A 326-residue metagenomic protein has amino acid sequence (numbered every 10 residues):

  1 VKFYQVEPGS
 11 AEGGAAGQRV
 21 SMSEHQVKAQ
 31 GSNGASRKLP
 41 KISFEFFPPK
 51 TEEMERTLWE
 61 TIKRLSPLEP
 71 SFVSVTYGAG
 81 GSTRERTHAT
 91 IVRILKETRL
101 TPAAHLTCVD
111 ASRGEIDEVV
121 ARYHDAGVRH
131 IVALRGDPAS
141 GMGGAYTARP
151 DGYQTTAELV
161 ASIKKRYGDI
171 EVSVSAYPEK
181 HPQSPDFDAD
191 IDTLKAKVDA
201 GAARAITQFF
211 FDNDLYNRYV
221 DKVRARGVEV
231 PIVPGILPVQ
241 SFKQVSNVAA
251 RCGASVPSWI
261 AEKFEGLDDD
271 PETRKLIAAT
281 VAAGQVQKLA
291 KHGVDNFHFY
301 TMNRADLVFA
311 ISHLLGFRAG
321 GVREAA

Functional and structural regions predicted by a protein language model:
F3, S23-H25, A29-V75: Conserved N-terminal beta1-alpha1 strand-loop-helix module at the mouth
K38-K41, E69-F72, T98-P102, G127-R129 (+4 more regions): Short, well-ordered coil/turn segments that N-cap beta-strands
K41-T57, P102-G114, S173-A189, L267-T280: Active-site mouth loops of central-metabolism enzymes
E45, V73, Y123, K197 (+3 more regions): Conserved, mostly hydrophobic/aromatic
F46-P49, T76-G80, H105-A111, L134-D137 (+5 more regions): Active-site beta-loop-alpha junctions enriched in small/polar residues
E55, S82-R93, S112-E115, P138-I163 (+3 more regions): Active-site-adjacent beta->alpha loops and helix N-cap segments on the catalytic face of soluble alpha/beta enzymes
P150-Y177, A225-A279, G284, L315-A325: Active-site pocket-lining/capping segments in soluble small-molecule metabolic enzymes
A161-I206, T280-H292: Active-site/ligand-binding-proximal alpha/beta "capping" segment
